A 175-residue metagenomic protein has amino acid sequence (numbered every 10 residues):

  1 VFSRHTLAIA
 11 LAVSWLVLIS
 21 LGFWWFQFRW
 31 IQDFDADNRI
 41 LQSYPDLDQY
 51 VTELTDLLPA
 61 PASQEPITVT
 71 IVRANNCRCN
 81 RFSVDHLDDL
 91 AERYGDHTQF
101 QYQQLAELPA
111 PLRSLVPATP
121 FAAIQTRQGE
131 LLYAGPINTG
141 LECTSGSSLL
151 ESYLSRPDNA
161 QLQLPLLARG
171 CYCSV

Functional and structural regions predicted by a protein language model:
F2-R29: Hydrophobic membrane-insertion alpha-helices, especially the h-region of bacterial N-terminal signal peptides
A36-L54: Short extracytoplasmic/periplasmic juxtamembrane "stem" segments immediately C-terminal to an N-terminal membrane anchor
P59-R78, L154: Short active-site neighborhood of thiol/selenol oxidoreductases, capturing the structured segment around
C79-Y94: Typically the conserved alpha-helix immediately C-terminal to a functionally engaged Cys/Sec in thioredoxin-like
Q99-F121, Q125-Q128, S152, R156-P157: Thioredoxin-like thiol-disulfide oxidoreductase module
L131-L132: Generic structural signal for well-ordered beta-strand positions
N138-V175: Thiol-/selenol-based redox modules, centered on thioredoxin-like and closely related oxidoreductase domains
